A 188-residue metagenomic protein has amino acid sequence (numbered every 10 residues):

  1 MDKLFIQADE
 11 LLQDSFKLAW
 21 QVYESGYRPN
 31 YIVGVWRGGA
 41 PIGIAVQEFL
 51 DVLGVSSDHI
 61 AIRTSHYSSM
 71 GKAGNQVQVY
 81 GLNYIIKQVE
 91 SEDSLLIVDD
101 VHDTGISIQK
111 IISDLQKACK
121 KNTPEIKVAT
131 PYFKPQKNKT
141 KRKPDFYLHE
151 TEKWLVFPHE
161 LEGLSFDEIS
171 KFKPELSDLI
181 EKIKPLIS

Functional and structural regions predicted by a protein language model:
M1-S188: PRPP-associated nucleotide enzymes
